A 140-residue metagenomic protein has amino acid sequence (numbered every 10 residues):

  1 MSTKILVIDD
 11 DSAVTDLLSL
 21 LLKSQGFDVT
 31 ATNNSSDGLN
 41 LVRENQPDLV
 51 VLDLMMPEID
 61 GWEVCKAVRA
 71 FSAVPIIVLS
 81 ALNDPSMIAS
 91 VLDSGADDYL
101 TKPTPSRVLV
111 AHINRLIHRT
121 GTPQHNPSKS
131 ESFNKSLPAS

Functional and structural regions predicted by a protein language model:
D9, D53, S80: Active-site residues of response regulator receiver
D16-S24: Charged docking surfaces used in two-component/phosphorelay signaling
G26-N33, L41: Short hydrophobic/Thr-rich beta-strand motif most characteristic of the beta2 strand and flanking loop of CheY-like
N45-V51: Active-site beta3 strand of CheY-like receiver
M56: Receiver (REC) domain active-site loop signature in two-component systems and cognate sites in sensor histidine kinases
S86, P103-I117: C-terminal output helix
